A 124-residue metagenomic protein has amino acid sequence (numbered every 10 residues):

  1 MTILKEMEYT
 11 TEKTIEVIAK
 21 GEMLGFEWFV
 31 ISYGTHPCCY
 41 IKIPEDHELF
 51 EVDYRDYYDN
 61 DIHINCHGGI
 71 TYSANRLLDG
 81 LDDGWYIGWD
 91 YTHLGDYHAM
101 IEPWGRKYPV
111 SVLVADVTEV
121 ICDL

Functional and structural regions predicted by a protein language model:
M1-L124: Acidic interaction surfaces
